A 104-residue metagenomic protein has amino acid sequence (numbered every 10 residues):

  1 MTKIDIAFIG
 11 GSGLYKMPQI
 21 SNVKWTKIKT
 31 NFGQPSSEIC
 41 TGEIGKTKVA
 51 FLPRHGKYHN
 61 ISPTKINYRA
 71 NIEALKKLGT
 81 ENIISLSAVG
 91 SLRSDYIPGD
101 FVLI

Functional and structural regions predicted by a protein language model:
M1-I104: Metabolite-binding pocket within alpha/beta catalytic cores that recognizes anionic/polar moieties
